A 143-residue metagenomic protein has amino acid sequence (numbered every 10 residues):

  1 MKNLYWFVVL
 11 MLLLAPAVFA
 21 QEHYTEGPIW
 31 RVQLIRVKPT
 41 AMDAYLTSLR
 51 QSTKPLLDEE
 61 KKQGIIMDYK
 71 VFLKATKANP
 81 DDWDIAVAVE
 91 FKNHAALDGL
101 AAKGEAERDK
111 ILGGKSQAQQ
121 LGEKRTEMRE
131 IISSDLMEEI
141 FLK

Functional and structural regions predicted by a protein language model:
M1-V8: Bacterial N-terminal signal peptides that target proteins for export
P16-A20: Sec/Tat signal peptide C-region and signal peptidase I cleavage site
Q21-A44: Immediate post-signal-peptide N-terminus of mature secreted/exported proteins
Y24, P55, E59-M67, D82 (+1 more regions): An amphipathic, aromatic/His-enriched active-site/gating alpha helix that lines ligand/cofactor pockets
R36-T47, Q51, F91, D98: Soluble non-cytosolic domains of exported or imported proteins
F72-T76: A cross-kingdom feature marking solvent-exposed beta-strand/loop segments within repeated, beta-rich binding/scaffold
K77-D81: Short glycine-biased active-site loop of nucleotidyltransferases that positions the nucleotide triphosphate and helps
L142-K143: Short, solvent-exposed mixed-charge patches
